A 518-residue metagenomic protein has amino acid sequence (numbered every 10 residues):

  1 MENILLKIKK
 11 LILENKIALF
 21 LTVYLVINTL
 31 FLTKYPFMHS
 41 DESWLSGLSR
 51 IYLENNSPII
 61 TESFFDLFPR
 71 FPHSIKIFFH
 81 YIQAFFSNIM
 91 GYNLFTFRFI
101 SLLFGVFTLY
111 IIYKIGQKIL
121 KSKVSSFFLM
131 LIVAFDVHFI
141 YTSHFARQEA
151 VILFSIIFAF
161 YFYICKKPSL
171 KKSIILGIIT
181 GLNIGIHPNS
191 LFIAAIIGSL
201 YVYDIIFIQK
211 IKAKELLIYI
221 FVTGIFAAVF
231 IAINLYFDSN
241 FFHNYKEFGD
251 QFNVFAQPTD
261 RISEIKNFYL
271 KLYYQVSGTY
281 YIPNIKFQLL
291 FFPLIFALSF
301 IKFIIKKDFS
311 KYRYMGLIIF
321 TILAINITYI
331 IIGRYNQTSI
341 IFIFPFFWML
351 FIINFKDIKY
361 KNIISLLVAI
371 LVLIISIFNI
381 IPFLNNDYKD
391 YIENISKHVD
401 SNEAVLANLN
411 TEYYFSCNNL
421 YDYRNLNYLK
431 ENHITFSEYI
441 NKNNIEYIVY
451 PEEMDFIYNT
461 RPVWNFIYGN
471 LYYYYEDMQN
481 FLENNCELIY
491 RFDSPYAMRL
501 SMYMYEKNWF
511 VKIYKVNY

Functional and structural regions predicted by a protein language model:
A18, F99-L120, F158: Transmembrane-helix motifs of polytopic, lipid-linked glycan transferases
A18-T22, I174, I178, I220-I225 (+3 more regions): Signature aromatic-anchored transmembrane alpha helix within multi-pass, membrane-resident enzymes that catalyze glycan
I27-F31, S43-S74, F78-Y81, F85: Extracytosolic helix-loop segments that constitute the early lumenal/periplasmic catalytic or substrate-binding loops
S46, L102-L103, T142-S143, E149-I152 (+4 more regions): Hydrophobic/aromatic-rich transmembrane helices and adjacent perimembrane loops
I51, A194, G198-S310, G333: Transmembrane-lumen/periplasm boundary regions of multi-pass, lipid-linked membrane glycan transferases
Q117-L120, I157-S173, N183, F355: Membrane-interface transmembrane helices that cradle and orient dolichyl/undecaprenyl
S190, I332, N354-K356, I363-D387 (+2 more regions): Transmembrane alpha-helical segments
F355, E453-Y518: Aromatic/acidic, Gly/Pro-rich catalytic loop(s) in extracytoplasmic/lumenal soluble domains of multi-pass membrane
